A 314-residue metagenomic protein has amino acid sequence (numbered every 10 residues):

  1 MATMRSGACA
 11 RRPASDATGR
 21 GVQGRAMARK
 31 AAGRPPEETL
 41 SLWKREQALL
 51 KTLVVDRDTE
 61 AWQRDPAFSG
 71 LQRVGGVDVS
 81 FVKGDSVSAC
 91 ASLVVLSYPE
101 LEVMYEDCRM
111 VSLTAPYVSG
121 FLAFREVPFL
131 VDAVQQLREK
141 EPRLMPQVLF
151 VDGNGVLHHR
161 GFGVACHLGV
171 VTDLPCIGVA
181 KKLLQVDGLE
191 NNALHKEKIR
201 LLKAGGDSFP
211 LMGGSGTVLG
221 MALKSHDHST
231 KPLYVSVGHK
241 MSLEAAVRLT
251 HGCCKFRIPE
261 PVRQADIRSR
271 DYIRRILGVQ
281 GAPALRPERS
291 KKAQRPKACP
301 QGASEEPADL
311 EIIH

Functional and structural regions predicted by a protein language model:
A2-R5, C9-D16, R20-R45: N-terminal positively charged helical leader segments and presequences
A28-Q63, F68, L137, K182 (+1 more regions): C-terminal binding/interaction regions
Q72-V82: Two-metal-ion RNase H-like nuclease active-site motif
G75-V77, M104, F150, I177: Hydrophobic/aromatic beta-strand patches that form the interior of the parallel beta-sheet core in alpha/beta enzyme
K83-R143: A glycine-rich, hydrophobic loop/mini-helix early in the fold
P128-L168, T172-L174, K182: Catalytic-site beta-strand/loop segments enriched in glycine and acidic/polar residues
L157-R160, Q185-G188, T230: Short, well-ordered, mixed-charge alpha-helical segments that flank or form enzyme active sites
T172-N192: Glycine-rich phosphate/pyrophosphate-binding loops and their adjacent beta-strand/loop elements at enzyme active sites
